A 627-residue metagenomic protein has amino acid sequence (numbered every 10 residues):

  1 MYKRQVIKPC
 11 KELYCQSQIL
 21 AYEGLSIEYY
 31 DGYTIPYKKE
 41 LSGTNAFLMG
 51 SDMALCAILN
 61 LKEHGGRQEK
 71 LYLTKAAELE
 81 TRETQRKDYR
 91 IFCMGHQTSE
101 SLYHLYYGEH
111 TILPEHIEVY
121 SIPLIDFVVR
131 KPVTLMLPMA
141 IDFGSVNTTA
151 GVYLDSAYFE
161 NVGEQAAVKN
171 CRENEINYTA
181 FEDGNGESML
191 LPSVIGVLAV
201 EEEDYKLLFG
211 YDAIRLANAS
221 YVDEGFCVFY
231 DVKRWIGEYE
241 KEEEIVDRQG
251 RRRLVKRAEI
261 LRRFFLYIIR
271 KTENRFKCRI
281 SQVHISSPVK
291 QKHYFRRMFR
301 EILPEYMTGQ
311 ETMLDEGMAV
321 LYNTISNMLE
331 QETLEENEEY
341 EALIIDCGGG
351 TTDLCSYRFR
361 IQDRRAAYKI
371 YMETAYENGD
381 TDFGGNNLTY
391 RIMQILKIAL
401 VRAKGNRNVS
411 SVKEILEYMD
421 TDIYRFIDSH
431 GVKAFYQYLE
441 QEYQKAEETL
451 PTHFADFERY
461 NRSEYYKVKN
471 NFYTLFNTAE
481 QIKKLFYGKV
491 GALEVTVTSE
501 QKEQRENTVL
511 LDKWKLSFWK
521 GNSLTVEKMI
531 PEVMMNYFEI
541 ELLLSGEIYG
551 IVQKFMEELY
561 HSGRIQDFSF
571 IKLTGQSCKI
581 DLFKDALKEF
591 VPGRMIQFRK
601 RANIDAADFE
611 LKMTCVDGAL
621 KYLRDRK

Functional and structural regions predicted by a protein language model:
K3-K8, L55, V128-N161, E224-C227 (+3 more regions): Gly/Thr-rich phosphate-binding beta-strand-loop-beta motif of the actin/hexokinase/Hsp70
K3-Q97, K169-V283, S287, R297 (+3 more regions): Phosphate-binding loop and its immediate beta->loop->alpha context in nucleotide/phosphate-handling enzymes
E80-P132: Non-catalytic propeptide/linker segments at domain boundaries
L113-M136, T312-I345, K612-R626: Conserved phosphate-binding catalytic cores of ATP/NTP-utilizing and phosphoryl-transfer enzymes
S156-G196, F226, Q362-Q394: Short glycine-rich, Thr/Ser-proximal phosphate-binding strand/loop in the N-terminal lobe of ATP-dependent enzymes
E224-V228, R253-I268, K292-F295, M313-M318 (+6 more regions): Phosphate/oxyanion-binding active-site loops and adjacent basic polyanion-contact surfaces
T272-R279, V289, F295, F299-E339: Hydrophobic, small-residue-rich alpha-helical packing segments that form membrane-like cores
T389-Q394, I398-K404, Y436-K627: Helical "lid/coupling" subdomains associated with nucleotide-phosphate turnover
